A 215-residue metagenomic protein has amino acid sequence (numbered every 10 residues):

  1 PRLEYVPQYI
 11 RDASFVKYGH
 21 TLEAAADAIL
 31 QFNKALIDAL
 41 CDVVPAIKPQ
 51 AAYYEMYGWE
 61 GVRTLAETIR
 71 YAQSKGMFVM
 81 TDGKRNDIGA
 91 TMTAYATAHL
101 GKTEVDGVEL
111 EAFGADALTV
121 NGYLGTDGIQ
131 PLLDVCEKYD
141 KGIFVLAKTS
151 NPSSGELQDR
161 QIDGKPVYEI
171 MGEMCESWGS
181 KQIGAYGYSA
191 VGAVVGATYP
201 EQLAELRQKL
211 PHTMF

Functional and structural regions predicted by a protein language model:
P1-A39: N-terminal glycine-rich anion-binding loop in soluble enzyme alpha/beta folds
R2-L3, D87-V194: Conserved anion-binding
R11-F15, D134-K138, R160-D163, R207-H212: Short, solvent-exposed amphipathic alpha-helical segments in soluble enzyme and RNA/protein-processing domains
N33-I37, L65-I69, A96, I129 (+4 more regions): Generic structural signal for well-ordered alpha-helices, preferentially at hydrophobic/aromatic core positions
I37-V44, I69-S74, L133-Y139, R207-L210: Acidic (Asp/Glu)-rich catalytic clusters
V43-P45, P49-E111, P200-L203: N-terminal active-site wall of soluble small-molecule enzyme domains
K75-M80, G142, G187-G192, P211-F215: Short beta-strand/loop segments at the ligand-binding rim of alpha/beta enzyme cores
A197-F215: A C-terminal functional module that forms or caps the active site or interfaces directly with catalytic machinery
